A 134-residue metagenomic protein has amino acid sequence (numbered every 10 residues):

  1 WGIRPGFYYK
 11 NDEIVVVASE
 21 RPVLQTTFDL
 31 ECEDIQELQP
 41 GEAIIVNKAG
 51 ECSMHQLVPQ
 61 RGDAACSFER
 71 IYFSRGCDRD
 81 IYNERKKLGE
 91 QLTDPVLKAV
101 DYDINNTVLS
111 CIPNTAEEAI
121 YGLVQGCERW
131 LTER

Functional and structural regions predicted by a protein language model:
W1-R134: N-terminal segments that mediate ammonia production and transfer in glutamine-dependent amidotransferase systems
